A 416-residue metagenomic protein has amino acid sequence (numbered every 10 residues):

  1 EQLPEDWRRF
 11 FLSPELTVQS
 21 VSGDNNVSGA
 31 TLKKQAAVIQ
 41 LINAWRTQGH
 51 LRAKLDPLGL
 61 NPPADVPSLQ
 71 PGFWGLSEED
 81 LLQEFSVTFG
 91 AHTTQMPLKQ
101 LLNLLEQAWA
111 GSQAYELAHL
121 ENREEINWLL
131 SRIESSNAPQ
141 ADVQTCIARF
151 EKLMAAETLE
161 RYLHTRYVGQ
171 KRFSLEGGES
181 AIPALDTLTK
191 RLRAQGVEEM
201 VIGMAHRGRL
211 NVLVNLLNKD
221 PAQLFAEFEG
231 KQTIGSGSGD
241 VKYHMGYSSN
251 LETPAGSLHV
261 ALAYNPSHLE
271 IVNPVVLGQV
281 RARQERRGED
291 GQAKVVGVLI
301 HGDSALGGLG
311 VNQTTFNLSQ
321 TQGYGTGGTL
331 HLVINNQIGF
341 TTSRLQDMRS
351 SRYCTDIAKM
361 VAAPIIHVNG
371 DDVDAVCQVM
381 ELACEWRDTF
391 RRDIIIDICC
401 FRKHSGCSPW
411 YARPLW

Functional and structural regions predicted by a protein language model:
L3, F10-A181, V197: Extended, charge-enriched "interface" segments that sit outside catalytic cores
A37-Q40, T88-F89, L102-N103, Q113 (+4 more regions): Short alpha-helical segments and helix-capping/turn motifs at coil-helix boundaries
Q40-P57, T187-L216, H301-T321, R391 (+2 more regions): Conserved phosphate/anionic-ligand binding catalytic regions in large, soluble enzymes, centered on
V87-A91, Q223-K231, S343-Q346, A358 (+1 more regions): Phosphate/diphosphate-binding loops
Q95, K99, E179-I182, P266-N273 (+3 more regions): Electropositive phosphate-/nucleotide-binding environments in soluble metabolic enzymes
A110, A114, A155-T158, K190-A194 (+6 more regions): Generic secondary-structure signature for well-ordered alpha-helical cores
T158, Y162-A222: Active-site pocket-lining segments that scaffold enzyme catalytic pockets across diverse folds
E198-G370: Cofactor-binding active-site loop characterized by glycine-rich and histidine/acidic residues
